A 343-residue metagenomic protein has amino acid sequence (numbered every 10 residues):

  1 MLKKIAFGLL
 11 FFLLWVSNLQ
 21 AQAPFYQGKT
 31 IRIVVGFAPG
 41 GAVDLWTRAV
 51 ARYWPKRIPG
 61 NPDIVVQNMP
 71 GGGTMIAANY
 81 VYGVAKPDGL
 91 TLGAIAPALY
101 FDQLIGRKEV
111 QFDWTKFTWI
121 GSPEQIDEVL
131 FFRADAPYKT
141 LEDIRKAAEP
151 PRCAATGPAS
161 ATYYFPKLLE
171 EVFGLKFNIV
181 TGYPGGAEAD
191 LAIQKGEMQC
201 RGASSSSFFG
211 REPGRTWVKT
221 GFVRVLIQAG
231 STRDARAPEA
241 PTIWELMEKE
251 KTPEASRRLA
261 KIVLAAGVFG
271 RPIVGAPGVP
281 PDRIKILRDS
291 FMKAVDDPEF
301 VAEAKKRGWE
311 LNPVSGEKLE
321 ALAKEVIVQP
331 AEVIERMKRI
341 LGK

Functional and structural regions predicted by a protein language model:
A6-S17: Bacterial N-terminal signal peptides
Q27-K29, K219, E248-K249, G278-K343: An extracytoplasmic/periplasmic, membrane-proximal ligand-sensing/linker region
K29-A38, I64-Q67, T91-L92, P150-A155: Short, well-ordered beta-strand elements
I33-R48, P70-G73, A154-A161: Extracytoplasmic "Venus flytrap"
K56-N61, Y80-T91, L99-E188, A192-E197 (+2 more regions): Hinge/capping helix and adjacent helix->loop/strand transition within the periplasmic-binding protein
M69-A77, V180-K195, S206-G210, E317: Short helix-initiation/N-cap motifs at beta->coil->alpha
P97-E109, Y163, K167-V172, K195 (+1 more regions): A ligand-binding cleft/hinge motif common to bilobed small-molecule-binding domains
D113-P123, K176-G182, P213-A266, S315 (+1 more regions): Short beta-strand->loop
